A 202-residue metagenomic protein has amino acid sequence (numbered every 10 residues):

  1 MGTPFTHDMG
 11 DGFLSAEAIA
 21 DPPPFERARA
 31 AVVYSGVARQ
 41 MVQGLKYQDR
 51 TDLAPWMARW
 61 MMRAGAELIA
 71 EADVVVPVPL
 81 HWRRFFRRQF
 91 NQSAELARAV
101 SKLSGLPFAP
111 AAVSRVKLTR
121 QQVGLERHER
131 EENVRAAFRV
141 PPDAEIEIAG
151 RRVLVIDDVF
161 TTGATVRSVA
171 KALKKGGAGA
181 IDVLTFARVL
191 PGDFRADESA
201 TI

Functional and structural regions predicted by a protein language model:
M1-D157, T161-I202: Glycine-rich phosphate/pyrophosphate-handling loop used in enzymes and phosphotransfer proteins
